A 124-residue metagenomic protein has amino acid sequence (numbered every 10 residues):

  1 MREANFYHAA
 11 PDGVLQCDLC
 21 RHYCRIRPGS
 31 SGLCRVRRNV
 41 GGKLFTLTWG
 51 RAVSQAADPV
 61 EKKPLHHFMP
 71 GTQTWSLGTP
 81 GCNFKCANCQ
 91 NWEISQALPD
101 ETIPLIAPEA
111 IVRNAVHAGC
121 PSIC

Functional and structural regions predicted by a protein language model:
M1-L19: Iron-sulfur (Fe-S) cluster-binding modules
A4-A10, R38-N39, W49-G50: Cofactor-/ligand-binding subdomain signature composed of acidic, glycine-rich, tryptophan-containing flexible loops
N5-F6, R21-Y23, K62-L65: Short secondary-structure capping/turn segments at boundaries of alpha-helices and beta-strands
Y7, C34, F45: Short clusters of hydrophobic/aromatic residues that line enzyme substrate/ligand-binding pockets
L15-R37, P80-W92: Local cysteine-cluster metal-coordination motifs and their immediate loop/turn environment, predominantly Fe-S cluster
N39-C124: Conserved Radical SAM active-site core
